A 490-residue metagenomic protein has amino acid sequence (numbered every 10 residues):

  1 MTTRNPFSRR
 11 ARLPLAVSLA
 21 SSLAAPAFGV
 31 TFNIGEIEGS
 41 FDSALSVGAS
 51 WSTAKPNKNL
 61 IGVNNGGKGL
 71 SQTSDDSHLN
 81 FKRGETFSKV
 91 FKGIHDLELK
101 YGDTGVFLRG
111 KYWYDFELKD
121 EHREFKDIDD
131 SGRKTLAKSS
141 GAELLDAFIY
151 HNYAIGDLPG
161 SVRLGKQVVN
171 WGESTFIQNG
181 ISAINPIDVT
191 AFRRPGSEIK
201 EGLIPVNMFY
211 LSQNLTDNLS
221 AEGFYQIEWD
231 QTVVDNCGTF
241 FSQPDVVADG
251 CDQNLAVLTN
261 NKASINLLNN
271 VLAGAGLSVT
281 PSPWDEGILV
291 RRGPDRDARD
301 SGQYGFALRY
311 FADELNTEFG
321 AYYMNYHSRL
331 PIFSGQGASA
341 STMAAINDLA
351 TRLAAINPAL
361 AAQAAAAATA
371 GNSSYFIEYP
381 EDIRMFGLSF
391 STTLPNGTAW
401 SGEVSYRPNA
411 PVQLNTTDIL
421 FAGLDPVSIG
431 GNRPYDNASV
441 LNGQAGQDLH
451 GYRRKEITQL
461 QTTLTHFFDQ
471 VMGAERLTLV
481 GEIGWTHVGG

Functional and structural regions predicted by a protein language model:
F32-T73, V106, G110: Transmembrane beta-strand segments of Gram-negative outer membrane beta-barrel proteins
I37, T73-S77, F87-G93, S140-L145 (+4 more regions): Residues that define the transmembrane beta-barrel architecture of outer-membrane proteins
G39-V47, T104-G110, G160-V162, A221-G223 (+4 more regions): Transmembrane beta-strands of outer-membrane beta-barrel proteins
S43, G93-L99, L108, D146-H151 (+7 more regions): Residues on the lipid-exposed face of transmembrane beta-strands in outer-membrane beta-barrel proteins
V47-T53, D103, Y112-F116, K166-N170 (+6 more regions): Transmembrane beta-strands of outer-membrane beta-barrel pores
N59-H78, K119-R133, N185-R194, C237-V290 (+3 more regions): Solvent-exposed loop segments that connect transmembrane elements
K100-A256: Outer membrane beta-barrel
Y101-T104, A154-L158, I204, T216-N218 (+5 more regions): Outer-membrane beta-barrel channels and translocator barrels
